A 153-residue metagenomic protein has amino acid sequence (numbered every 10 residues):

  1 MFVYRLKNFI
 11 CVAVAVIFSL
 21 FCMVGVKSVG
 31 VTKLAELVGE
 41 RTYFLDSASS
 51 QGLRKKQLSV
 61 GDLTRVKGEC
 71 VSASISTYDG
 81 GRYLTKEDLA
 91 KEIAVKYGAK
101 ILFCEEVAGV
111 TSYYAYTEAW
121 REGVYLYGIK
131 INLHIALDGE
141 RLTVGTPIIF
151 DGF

Functional and structural regions predicted by a protein language model:
M1-L6: Short, Lys/Arg-rich N-terminal segment immediately upstream of the first membrane anchor
F9-G25: Hydrophobic membrane-insertion alpha-helices, especially the h-region of bacterial N-terminal signal peptides
L20-E40, E106, T111-W120: Long, intrinsically disordered low-complexity tracts enriched in Pro/Ser with mixed acidic/basic residues that serve as
V26-E69: N-terminal export/targeting and maturation segments
S50-R54, G81-L84, R121-Y125, F150-F153: Short, surface-exposed beta-strand/loop "edge" segments at domain boundaries and coil↔beta transitions
V66-Y114, E118-V124: Mature extracytoplasmic domains of secretory-pathway proteins
L126-F153: A cross-kingdom marker for long, charged
